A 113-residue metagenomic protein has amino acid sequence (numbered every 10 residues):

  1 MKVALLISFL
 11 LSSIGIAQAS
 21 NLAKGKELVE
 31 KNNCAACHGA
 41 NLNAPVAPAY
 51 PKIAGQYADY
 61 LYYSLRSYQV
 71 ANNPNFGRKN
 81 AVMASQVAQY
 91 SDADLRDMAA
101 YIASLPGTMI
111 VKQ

Functional and structural regions predicted by a protein language model:
A4-S13: Sec-dependent N-terminal signal peptides
S13-E30, A44-P45, A49, V111-Q113: Electrostatic cytochrome c docking/interface patches
L22, L28-K31, N73-G77, Y90 (+2 more regions): Short sequence/structural segments immediately N-terminal
K26, A40-N72, A84-Y90: Gly/Gly-Pro-rich "capping" loops immediately C-terminal to redox-active cysteine motifs in periplasmic/lumenal
N32-A40, M98, I102: The canonical Cys-X-X-Cys-His
N43-P45, N72-N75, L105-K112: Inter-heme linker and motif-flanking segments adjacent to c-type heme-binding CXXCH motifs in c-type cytochromes
S64, S85-Q113: C-terminal capping alpha-helices of c-type cytochrome domains
